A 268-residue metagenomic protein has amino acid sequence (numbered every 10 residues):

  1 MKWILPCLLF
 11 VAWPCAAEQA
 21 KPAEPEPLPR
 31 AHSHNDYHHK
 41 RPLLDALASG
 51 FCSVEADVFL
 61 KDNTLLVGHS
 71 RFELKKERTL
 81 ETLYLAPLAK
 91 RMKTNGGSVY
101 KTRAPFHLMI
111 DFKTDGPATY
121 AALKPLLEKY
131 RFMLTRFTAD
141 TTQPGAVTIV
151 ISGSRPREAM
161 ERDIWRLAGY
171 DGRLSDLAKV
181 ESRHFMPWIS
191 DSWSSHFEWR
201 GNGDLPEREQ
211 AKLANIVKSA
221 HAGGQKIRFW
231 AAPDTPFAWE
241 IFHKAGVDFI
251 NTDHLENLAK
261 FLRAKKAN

Functional and structural regions predicted by a protein language model:
M1-W3: Positively charged n-region of N-terminal signal peptides that target proteins for export
C7-A17: Hydrophobic h-region of N-terminal signal peptides that target proteins for export in Gram-negative bacteria
A17-L28, D45-C52, F59-N268: Catalytic cores of phosphodiester-bond hydrolases, prominently lipid phosphodiesterases
P29-S33: A detector of helix-start/N-cap boundary segments at the beginnings of structured domains
H34-H39, A231-T235: Glycine-rich beta-to-alpha transition loops that act as phosphate-gripper elements at the mouths of alpha/beta enzyme
D36-H39, L43-L44, A48: Start-of-domain marker
D36-Y37, A56-V58: Generic N-terminal amphipathic/basic segments
